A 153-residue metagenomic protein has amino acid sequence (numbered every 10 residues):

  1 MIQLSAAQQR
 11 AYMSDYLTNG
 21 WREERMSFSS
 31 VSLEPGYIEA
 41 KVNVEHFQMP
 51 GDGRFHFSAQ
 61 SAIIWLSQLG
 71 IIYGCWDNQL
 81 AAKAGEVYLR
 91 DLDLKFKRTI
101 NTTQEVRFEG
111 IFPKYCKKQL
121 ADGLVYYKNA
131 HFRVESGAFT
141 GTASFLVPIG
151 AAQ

Functional and structural regions predicted by a protein language model:
M1-A6, P113-Q153: HotDog/MaoC-like acyl-thioester-processing domains
M1-F57: Non-catalytic linker/capping segments at the edges of enzyme domains
L33-P35, T102, Q153: A structural signal for the main folded, soluble domain(s) of proteins
G36-I38, R90, Q104-F108, L124-K128 (+1 more regions): Residues at beta-strand starts and edge strands
A40-V42, L94, G110, F132 (+1 more regions): Preference for bulky hydrophobic residues occupying beta-strand positions in well-ordered beta-sheet regions
V44-H46, R98, K114, I149: Non-catalytic surface loops within mature trypsin-like serine protease
F55-C75: Short, well-ordered alpha-helical segments
I72-C116, T142: Hydrophobic beta-strand-centered segment that forms part of the acyl-chain substrate-binding groove
